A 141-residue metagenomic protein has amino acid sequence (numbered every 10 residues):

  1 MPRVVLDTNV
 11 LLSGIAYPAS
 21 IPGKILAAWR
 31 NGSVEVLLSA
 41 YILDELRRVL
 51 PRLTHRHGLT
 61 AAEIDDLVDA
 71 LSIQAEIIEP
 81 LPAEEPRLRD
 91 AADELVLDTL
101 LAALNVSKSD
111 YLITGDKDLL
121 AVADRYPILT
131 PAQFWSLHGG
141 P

Functional and structural regions predicted by a protein language model:
M1-L38, P141: Short, well-structured N-terminal submotif of metal-dependent ribonuclease cores
T8, A40-Y41, G115-K117: Short secondary-structure boundary segments
L11-L12, D44, L119-A121: Short, active-site-adjacent cap segments at secondary-structure transitions
I15-A16, L50, A123, H138: Short, flexible helix/strand-to-coil boundary loops that buttress conserved ligand/catalytic motifs in alpha/beta
A28-E84: PIN-domain endoribonuclease scaffold, especially VapC-family toxins
D44-E45, E84-L88, F134-G139: A short acidic, often aromatic-flanked loop/helix-cap motif at beta-alpha or helix-coil junctions that lines enzyme
S72-Y111, K117: Active-site neighborhoods of divalent-metal-dependent phosphate/nucleic-acid chemistry enzymes
V106-I113, K117-P141: Acidic, PIN/NYN-like endoribonuclease modules and their adjacent C-terminal/linker elements
